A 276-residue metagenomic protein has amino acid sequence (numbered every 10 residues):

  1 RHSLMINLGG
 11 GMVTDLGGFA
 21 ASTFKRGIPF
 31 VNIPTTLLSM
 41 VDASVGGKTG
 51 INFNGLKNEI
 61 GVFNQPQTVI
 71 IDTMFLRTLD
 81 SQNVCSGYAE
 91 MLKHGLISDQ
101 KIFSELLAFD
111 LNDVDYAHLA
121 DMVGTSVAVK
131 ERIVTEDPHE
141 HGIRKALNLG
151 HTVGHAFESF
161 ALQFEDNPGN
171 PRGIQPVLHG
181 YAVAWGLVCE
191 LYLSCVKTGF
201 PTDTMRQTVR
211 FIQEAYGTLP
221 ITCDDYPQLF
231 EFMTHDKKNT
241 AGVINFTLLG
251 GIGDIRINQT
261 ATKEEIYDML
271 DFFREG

Functional and structural regions predicted by a protein language model:
R1-V31: N-terminal small/polar loop signature for handling phosphorylated ligands or for N-terminal nucleophile
L8-G10, P34, L178-A182: Active-site nucleophile and cofactor-binding loops and adjacent substrate-binding regions of central metabolic enzymes
F19-L111: A glycine/threonine-rich phosphate-anchoring loop and its flanking beta-alpha core in nucleotide/phosphate-binding
L76-T78, D99, G154-A156, D254-I255: Short, acidic Gly/Pro/Ser/Thr-rich loop/turn segments
A89-M91, F200-G276: C-terminal charged capping/lid subdomain of soluble metabolic enzymes
E105, F109-P227: Active-site segments that bind and position negatively charged phosphate/pyrophosphate groups
